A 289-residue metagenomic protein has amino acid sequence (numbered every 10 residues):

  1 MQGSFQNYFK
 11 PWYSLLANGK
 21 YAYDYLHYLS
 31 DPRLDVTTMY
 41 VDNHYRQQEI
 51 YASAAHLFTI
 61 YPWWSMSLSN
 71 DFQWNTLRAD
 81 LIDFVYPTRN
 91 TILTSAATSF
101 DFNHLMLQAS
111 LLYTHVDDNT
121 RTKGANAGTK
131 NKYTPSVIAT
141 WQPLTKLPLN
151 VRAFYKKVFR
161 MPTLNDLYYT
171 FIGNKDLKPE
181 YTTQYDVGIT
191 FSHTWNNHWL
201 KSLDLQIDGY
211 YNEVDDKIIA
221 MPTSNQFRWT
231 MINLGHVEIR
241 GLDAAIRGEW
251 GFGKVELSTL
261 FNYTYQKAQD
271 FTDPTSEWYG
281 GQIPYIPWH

Functional and structural regions predicted by a protein language model:
M1, N18, H27-V36, R78-V85 (+4 more regions): Outer-membrane beta-barrel translocator domains and adjoining extracellular loop/strand segments of Gram-negative
M1, T38-Q48, D83-N90, G124-K132 (+3 more regions): Replace "Gram-negative outer membrane beta-barrel proteins" with "bacterial and organellar outer membrane beta-barrel
M1-M66, N70-N75: Outer-membrane beta-barrel domain signature, strongest for Gram-negative TonB-dependent receptors and also present
Q2-S4, L16-N18, S53, S67 (+5 more regions): Beta-strand secondary-structure signal
W12, L16, K20-S30, L144 (+3 more regions): Membrane-embedded beta-barrel scaffold of Gram-negative outer-membrane proteins
Q47-F58, S136-T140, Y155-T163, Q206-A220 (+2 more regions): A short, hydrophobic secondary-structure junction motif
L57, Y61-N212: Structural signature of Gram-negative outer-membrane beta-barrels, strongest in the C-terminal barrel of TonB-dependent
M66, H104, S202-E213, T230-H289: Gram-negative outer-membrane beta-barrel transporters
